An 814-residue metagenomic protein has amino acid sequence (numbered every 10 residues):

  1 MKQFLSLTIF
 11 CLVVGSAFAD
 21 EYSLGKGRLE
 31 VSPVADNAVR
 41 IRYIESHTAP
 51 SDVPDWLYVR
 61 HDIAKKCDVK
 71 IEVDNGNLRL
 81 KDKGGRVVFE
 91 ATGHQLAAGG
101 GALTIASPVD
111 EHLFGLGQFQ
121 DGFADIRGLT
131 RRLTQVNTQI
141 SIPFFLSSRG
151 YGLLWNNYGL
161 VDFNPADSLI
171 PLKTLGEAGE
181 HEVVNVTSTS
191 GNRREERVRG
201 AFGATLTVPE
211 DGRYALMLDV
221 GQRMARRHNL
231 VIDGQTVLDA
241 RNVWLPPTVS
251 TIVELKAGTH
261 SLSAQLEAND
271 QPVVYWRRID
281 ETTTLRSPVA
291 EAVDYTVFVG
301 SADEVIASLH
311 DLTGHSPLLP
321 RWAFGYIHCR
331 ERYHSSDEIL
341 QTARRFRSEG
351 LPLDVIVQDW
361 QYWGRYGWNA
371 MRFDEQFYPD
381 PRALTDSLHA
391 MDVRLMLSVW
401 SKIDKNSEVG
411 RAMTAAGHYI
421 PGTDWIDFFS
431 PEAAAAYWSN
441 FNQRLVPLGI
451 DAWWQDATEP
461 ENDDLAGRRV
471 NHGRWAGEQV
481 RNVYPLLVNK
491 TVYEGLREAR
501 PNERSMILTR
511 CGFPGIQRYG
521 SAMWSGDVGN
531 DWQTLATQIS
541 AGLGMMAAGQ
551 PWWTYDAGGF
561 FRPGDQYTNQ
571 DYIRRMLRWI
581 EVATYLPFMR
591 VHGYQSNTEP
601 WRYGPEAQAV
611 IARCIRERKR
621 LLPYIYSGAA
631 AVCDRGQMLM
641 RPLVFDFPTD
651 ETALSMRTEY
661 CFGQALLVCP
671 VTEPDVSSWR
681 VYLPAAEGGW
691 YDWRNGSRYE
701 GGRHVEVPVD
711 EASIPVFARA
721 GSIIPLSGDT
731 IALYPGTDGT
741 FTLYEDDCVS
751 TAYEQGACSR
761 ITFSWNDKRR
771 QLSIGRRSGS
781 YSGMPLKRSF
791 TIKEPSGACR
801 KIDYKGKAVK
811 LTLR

Functional and structural regions predicted by a protein language model:
F4-V13: Sec-dependent N-terminal signal peptides
A17-A19: Boundary at the C-terminal end of the N-terminal hydrophobic targeting segment
E21-S23, E45-S46, D62-T205, P209-L318 (+5 more regions): Catalytic and substrate-binding clefts that recognize carbohydrates or anionic sugar/phosphate headgroups
L29-V31, I41-Y43, L78-L80, F202 (+2 more regions): Short, well-ordered beta-strand segments enriched in hydrophobic/aromatic residues
S32-D36, P50-H61, G84, F89-A97 (+2 more regions): Extended Gly/Ser/Thr-rich low-complexity repeat segments, especially those forming or decorating extracellular
S51-H61, N229-V249, A416-Y419, D692-E711 (+1 more regions): Solvent-exposed beta-strand/loop surfaces of large extracellular or lumenal domains
E90, D239, V249-T251, N269-P272 (+2 more regions): Aromatic- and carboxylate-enriched substrate-binding clefts and catalytic-loop regions of carbohydrate-active enzymes
Y493-S505, G512-W524, M545-Y555, R562-Q771 (+1 more regions): Catalytic core of carbohydrate-active enzymes
